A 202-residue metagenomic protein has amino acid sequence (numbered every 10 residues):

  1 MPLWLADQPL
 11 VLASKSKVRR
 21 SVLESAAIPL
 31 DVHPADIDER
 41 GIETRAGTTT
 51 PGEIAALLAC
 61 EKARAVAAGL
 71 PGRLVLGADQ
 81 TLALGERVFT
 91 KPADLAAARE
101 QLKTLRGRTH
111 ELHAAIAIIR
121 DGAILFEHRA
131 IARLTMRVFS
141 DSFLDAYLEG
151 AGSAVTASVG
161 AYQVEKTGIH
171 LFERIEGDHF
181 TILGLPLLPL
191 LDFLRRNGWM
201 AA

Functional and structural regions predicted by a protein language model:
M1-L74, R87, S142, E149 (+2 more regions): N-terminal polybasic phosphate/anion-binding patch
Q8, A78, L112-A114, A132 (+2 more regions): Change "...and in nucleic-acid phosphodiester-cleaving endonucleases..." to "...and in nucleic-acid processing enzymes
L23, A59, D79, A98 (+3 more regions): Residue-level signal for inorganic ion chemistry
I28-R40, A117-A123, A157-I169: Mobile beta-alpha loop/short-helix "lid" or hinge segments that flank ligand
Q80-H110, M136-V138: Active-site-adjacent loop/tail segments of enzyme domains
A83, A117-I119, R137, R174: Short beta-strand-to-turn element immediately C-terminal to the catalytic PLP-Schiff-base lysine in fold type I
R99-T104, A114-L134: Anionic-ligand binding region
E127-A201: Active-site oxyanion/phosphate-handling segment shared across diverse enzymes
